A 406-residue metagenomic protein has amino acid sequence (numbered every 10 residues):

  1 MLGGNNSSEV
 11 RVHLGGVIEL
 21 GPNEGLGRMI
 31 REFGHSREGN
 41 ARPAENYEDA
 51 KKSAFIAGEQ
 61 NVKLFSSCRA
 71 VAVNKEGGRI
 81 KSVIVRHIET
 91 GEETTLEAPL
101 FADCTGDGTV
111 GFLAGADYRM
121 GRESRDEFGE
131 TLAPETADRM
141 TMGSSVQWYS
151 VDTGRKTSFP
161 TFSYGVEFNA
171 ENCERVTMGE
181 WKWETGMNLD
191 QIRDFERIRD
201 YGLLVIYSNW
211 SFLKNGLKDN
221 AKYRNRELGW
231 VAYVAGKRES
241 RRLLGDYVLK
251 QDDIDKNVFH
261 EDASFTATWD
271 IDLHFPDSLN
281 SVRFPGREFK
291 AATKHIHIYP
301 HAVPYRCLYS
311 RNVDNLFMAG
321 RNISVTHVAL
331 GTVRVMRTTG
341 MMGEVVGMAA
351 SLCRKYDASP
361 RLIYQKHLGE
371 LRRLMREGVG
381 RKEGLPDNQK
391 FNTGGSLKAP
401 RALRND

Functional and structural regions predicted by a protein language model:
M1-R79, R119, M140-Y149: Conserved N-terminal/central alpha/beta ligand/cofactor-binding core
N5, S66-S67, A72, G77-S82 (+1 more regions): Flavin (FAD/FMN)-binding glycine-rich loop and adjacent Rossmann-like elements that form
